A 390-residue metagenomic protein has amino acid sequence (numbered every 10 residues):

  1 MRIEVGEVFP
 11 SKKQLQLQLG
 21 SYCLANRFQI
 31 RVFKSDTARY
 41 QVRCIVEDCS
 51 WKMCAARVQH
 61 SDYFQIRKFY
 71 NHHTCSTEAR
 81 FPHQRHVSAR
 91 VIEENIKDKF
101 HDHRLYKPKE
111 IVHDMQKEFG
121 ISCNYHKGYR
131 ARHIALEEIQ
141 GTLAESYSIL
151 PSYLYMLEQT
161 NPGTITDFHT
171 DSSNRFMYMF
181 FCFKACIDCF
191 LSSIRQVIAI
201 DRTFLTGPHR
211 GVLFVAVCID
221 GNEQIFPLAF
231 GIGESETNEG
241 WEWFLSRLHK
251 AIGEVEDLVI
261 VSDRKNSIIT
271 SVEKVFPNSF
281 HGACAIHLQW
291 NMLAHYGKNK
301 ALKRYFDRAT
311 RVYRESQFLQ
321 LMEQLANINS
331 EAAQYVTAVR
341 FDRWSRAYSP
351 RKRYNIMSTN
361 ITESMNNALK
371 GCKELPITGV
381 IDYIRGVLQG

Functional and structural regions predicted by a protein language model:
M1-A89, E93-N95, L136, L154: Short, conserved DNA-binding cores of transcription-related domains
E7-S11, D98-Y106, I232, I356-M357: Short basic-aromatic helix/loop recognition motifs at nucleic-acid and histone-peptide binding interfaces
Q16-Q41, N124, E137-Y178, I187-L191 (+4 more regions): Hydrophobic, aromatic-enriched, well-ordered structural segments
L19, C23, M53, I96 (+13 more regions): Mobile genetic element proteins and their domesticated derivatives, centered on retroelements and DNA transposons
T37, E47-C49, V58-H60, N71 (+8 more regions): Conserved beta-strand elements of beta-rich interaction domains across eukaryotes, especially beta-propellers
S50-A56, Y155-P227, E234-N238, T270 (+1 more regions): An active-site-proximal beta-strand-loop segment
T74-Q140: Short, positively charged, Gly/Tyr-enriched micro-motifs that form contact patches at catalytic or ligand/partner
R80-V91, D102-H103, P208-H209, F230-G253: Active-site beta-loop-alpha junctions of metal-dependent nucleic acid enzymes, especially the RNase H-like/DDE
